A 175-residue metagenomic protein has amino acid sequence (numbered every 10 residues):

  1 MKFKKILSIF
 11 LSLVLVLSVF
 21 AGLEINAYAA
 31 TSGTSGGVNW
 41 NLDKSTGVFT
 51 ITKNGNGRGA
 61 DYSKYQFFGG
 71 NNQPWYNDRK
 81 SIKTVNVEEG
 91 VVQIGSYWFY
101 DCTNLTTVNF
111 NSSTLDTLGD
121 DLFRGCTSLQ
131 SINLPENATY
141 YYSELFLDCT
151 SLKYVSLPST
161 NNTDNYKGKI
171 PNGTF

Functional and structural regions predicted by a protein language model:
M1-F3: N-terminal secretory signal peptides that target proteins for export/translocation
K5-V16: Sec-dependent N-terminal signal peptides
L17-G33: Sec-dependent signal peptide cleavage junction
I25-Y28, K169-F175: Short, intrinsically disordered, charge-balanced linker/junction segments flanking boundaries in proteins
S35-Q93: LRR flanking "cap" motifs
V48-N54, K80-Q93, T103-T117, T127-Y140 (+2 more regions): Structural signature of tandem-repeat unit edges
